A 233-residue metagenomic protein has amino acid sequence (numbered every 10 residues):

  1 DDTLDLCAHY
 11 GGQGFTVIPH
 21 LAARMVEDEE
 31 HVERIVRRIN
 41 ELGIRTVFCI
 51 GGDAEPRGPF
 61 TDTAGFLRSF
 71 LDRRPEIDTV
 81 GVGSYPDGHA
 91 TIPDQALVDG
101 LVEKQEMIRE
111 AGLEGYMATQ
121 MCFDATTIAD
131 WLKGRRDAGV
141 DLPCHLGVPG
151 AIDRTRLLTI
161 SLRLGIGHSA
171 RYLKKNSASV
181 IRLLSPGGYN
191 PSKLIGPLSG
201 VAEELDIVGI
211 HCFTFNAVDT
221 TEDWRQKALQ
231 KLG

Functional and structural regions predicted by a protein language model:
D1-E41, G51, L162-L164, S177-G233: Alpha/beta catalytic barrel-like cores
D1-L101, E106, K227: Active-site beta->alpha loop and helix N-cap motifs at the rims of alpha/beta catalytic domains
Q13, L42, M107-G112, A138 (+1 more regions): Structural motif
T16-I18, R45-F48, I77-G83, E114-A118 (+2 more regions): Structural preference for beta-strand elements that scaffold enzyme active sites
A22-R24, G52-E55, G83-H89, Q120-D124 (+3 more regions): Active-site beta-loop-alpha junctions enriched in small/polar residues
P59-F60, I92-D94, A129-D130, T155-L164 (+1 more regions): Short, well-ordered secondary-structure micro-motifs
D62-D87, G100-E106, D137-G200, N216 (+1 more regions): Active-site pocket-lining/capping segments in soluble small-molecule metabolic enzymes
Q95-E110, E114-R136: Hydrophobic, aromatic-enriched interface-forming segments
